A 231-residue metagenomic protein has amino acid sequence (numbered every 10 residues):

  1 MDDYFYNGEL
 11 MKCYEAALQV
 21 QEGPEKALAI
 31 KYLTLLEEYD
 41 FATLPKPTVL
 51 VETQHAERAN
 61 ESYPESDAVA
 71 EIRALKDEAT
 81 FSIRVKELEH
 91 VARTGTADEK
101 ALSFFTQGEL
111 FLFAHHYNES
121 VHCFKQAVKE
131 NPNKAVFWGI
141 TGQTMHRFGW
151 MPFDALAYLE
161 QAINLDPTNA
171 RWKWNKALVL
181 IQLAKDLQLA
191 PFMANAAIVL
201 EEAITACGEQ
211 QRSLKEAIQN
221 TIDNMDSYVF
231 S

Functional and structural regions predicted by a protein language model:
D2, R73, E109, Q143-T144 (+2 more regions): Residue-level recognition of tetratricopeptide repeat
G8, A79, H115, G149-W150 (+2 more regions): Residue-level detector of the short coil/turn that links helix A to helix B within each tetratricopeptide repeat
L10-C13, R84, S120, A155 (+2 more regions): Single-residue signature of alpha-solenoid repeat helices
Y14-A17, L88, F124, L159 (+1 more regions): Hydrophobic/aromatic packing residues within the alpha-helices of TPR/SEL1-like helical repeat arrays
V20-G23, T94-T96, E130, L165 (+2 more regions): Structural marker of alpha-solenoid helical repeat scaffolds
A27-L28, S103, F137, W172 (+1 more regions): TPR alpha-solenoid repeat register
D98-D166: Alpha-helical adaptor scaffolds
